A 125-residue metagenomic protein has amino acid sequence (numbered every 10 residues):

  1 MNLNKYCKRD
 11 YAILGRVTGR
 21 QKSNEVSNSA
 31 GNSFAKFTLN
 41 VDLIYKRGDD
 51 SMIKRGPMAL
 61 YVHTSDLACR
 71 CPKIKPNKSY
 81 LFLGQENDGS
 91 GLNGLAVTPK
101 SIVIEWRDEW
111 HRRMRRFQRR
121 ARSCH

Functional and structural regions predicted by a protein language model:
M1-H125: Basic, polyanion-binding surface patches
